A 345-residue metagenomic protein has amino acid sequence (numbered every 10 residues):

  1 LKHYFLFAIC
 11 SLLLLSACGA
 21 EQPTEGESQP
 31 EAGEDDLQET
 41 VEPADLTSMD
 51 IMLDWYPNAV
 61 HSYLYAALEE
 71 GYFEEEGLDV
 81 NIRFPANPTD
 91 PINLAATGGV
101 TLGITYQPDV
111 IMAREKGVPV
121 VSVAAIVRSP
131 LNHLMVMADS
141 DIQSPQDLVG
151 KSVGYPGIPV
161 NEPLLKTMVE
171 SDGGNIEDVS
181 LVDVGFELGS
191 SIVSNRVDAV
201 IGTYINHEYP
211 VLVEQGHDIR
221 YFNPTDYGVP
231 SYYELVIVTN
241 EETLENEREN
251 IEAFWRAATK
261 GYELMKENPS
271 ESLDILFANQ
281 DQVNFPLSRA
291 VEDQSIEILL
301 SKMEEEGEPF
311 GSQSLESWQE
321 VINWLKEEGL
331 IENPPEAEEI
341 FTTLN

Functional and structural regions predicted by a protein language model:
K2-A8: Sec-dependent signal peptide recognition, specifically the positively charged N-region followed immediately by
L14-A17: C-terminal motif of bacterial Sec signal peptides marking the signal peptidase cleavage site
G19-Q22: Bacterial signal peptide processing site
E27-G185, S190, S194, D198-N206: Short, glycine-/small- and polar/acidic-enriched structural segments that line small-molecule recognition paths
P108, E187-S190, R196-Q282: Pocket-lining segment of extracytoplasmic ligand-binding domains
A113-V123, V211-T225, L287: Ligand-binding "clamshell"
N246-L330: Secondary-structure end/capping motifs
E336-N345: Short, low-complexity, Pro/Ser/Thr/Gly-rich segments in the mature regions of secreted, periplasmic
